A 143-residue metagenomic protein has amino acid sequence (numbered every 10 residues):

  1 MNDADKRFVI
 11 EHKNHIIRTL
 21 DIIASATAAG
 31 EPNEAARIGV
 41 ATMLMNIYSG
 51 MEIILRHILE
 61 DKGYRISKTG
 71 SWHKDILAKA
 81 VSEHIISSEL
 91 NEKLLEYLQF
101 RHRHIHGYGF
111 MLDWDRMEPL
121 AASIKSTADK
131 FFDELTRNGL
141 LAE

Functional and structural regions predicted by a protein language model:
M1-E143: Solvent-exposed interaction patches of small proteins and small membrane subunits
